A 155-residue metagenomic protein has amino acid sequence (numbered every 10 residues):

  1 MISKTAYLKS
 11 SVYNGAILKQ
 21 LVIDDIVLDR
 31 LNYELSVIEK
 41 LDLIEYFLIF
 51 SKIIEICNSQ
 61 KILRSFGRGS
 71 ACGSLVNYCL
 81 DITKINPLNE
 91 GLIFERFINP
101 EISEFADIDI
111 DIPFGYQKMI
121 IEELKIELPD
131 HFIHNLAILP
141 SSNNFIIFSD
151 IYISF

Functional and structural regions predicted by a protein language model:
M1-F155: Phosphodiester-processing cores and adjacent nucleic acid-binding clamps
